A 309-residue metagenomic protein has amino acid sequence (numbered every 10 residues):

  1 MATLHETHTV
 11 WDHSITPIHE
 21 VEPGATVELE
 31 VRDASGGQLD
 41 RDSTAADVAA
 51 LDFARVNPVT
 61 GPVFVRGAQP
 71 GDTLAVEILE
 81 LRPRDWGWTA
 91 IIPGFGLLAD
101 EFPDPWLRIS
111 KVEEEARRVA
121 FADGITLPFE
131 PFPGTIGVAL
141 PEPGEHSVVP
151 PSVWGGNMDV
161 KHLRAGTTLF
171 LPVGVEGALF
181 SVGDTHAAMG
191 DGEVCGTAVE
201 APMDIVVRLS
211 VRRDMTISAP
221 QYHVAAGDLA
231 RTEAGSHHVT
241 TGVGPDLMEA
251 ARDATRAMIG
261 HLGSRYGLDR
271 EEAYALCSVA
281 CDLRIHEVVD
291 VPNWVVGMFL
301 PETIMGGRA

Functional and structural regions predicted by a protein language model:
M1-L51: N-terminal, Lys/Arg-enriched amphipathic/low-complexity engagement segments that precede the first folded domain
A2-H13, D52-T60, H146-W154: Short, structured beta-strand/loop micro-motifs enriched in basic residues and often containing a Trp
G24, A68-G71, G166: Loop/turn positions that initiate beta-strands
L29, T73-V76, L171: A generic structural signal for residues embedded in beta-strands
A34-A45, L81-I91, G177-A187, H286-V289: Short, Lys/Arg- and Gly-enriched loop/turn segments at beta-strand edges
E80-A165, F170: Intrinsically disordered, low-complexity linker/loop segments enriched in Gly/Pro and charged/polar residues
F129-P133, G137-N157, K161-L247: Conserved mixed alpha/beta catalytic, RNA-binding, or beta-rich assembly cores of soluble enzyme, regulatory
